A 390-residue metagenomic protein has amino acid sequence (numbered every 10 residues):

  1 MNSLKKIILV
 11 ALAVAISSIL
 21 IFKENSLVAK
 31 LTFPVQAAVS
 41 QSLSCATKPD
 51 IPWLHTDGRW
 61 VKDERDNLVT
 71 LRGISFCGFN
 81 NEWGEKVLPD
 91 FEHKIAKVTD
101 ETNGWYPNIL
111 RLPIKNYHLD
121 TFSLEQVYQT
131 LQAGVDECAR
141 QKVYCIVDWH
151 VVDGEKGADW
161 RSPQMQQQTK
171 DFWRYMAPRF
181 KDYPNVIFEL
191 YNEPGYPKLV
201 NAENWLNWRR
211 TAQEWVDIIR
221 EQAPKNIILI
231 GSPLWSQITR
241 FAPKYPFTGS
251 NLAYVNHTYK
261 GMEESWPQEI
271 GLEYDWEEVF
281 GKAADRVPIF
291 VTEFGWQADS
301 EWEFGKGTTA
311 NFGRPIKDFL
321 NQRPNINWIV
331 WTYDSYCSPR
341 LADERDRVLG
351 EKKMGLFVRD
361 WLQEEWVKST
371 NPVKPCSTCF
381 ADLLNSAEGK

Functional and structural regions predicted by a protein language model:
M1-A11: N-terminal Sec-pathway targeting helices
L9-I19: Hydrophobic membrane-insertion alpha-helices, especially the h-region of bacterial N-terminal signal peptides
I19-L31: Membrane-interface motif at the C-terminal end of an N-terminal transmembrane signal
L31-I109, D360, T378-G389: N-terminal carbohydrate-binding accessory modules
W53, G78, V87-D90, R161 (+5 more regions): Extracellular glycoside hydrolase catalytic/binding regions
L88-G154, Q166-T169, I218-Q222, T309-N321: Aromatic-lined substrate-binding rim segments of carbohydrate-active enzymes
